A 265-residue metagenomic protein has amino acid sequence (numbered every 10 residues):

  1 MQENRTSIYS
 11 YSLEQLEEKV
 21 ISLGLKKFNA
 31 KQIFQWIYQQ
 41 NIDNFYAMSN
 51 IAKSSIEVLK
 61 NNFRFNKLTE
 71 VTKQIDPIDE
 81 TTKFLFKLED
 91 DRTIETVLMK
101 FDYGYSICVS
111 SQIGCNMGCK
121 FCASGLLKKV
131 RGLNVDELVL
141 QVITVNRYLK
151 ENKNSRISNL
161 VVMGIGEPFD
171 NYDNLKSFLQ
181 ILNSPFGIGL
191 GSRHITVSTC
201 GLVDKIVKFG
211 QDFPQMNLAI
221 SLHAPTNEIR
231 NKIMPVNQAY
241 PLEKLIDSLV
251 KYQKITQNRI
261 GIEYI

Functional and structural regions predicted by a protein language model:
M1-Y105: Flexible, acidic/Gly-rich N-terminal and inter-domain linker regions that tether and position cofactor-handling modules
E14-S22, Q35, E57-N61, L140 (+5 more regions): Replace "anionic and nucleotidyl ligands
D76-P77, S110-S111, S124, S198 (+1 more regions): Short linear Ser/Thr-Pro motifs
L88, I113-C115, L222-A224: Short, small-residue-rich loop/turn micro-motifs
K100-I143: Canonical Radical SAM [4Fe-4S] cluster-binding loop centered on the CxxxCxxC motif and its immediate flanking residues
N146-N159, G164-I265: Conserved AdoMet/S-adenosylmethionine-binding subsite of the radical SAM
